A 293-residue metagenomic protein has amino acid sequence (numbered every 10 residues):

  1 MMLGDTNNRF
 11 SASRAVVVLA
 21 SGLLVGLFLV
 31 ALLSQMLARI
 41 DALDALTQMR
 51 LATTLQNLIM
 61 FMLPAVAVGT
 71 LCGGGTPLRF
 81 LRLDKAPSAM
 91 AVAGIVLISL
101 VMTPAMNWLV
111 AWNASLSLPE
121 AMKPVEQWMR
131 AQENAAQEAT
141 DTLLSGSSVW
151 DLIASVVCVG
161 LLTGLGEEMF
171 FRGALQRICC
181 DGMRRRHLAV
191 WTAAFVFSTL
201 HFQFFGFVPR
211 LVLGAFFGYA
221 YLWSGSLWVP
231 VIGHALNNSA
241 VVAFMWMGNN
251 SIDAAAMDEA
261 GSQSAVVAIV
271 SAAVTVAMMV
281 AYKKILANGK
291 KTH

Functional and structural regions predicted by a protein language model:
M2-V25, R50-L51, T76-R130, E259-S271 (+1 more regions): Interfacial transmembrane-helix boundary/kink motif in multi-pass membrane proteins
A20-L33, F61-A67, V96-M102, V266-I285: Hydrophobic core of alpha-helical transmembrane segments in multi-pass integral membrane proteins
L29-G74, A89-L100, E120-Q132: Alpha-helical transmembrane segments in multi-pass membrane proteins
A31, A235-H293: C-terminal membrane module of polytopic membrane proteins
T53-M60, E133-L162, S262-A273: Hydrophobic alpha-helical transmembrane segments
F61-G74, D151-C179, V276-I285: Transmembrane alpha-helical segments in integral membrane proteins
G166-T192, Y219-S226: Membrane-interface helix/loop boundary segments of multi-pass membrane proteins
V196-F202, G206-A260: Functionally important transmembrane alpha-helices
